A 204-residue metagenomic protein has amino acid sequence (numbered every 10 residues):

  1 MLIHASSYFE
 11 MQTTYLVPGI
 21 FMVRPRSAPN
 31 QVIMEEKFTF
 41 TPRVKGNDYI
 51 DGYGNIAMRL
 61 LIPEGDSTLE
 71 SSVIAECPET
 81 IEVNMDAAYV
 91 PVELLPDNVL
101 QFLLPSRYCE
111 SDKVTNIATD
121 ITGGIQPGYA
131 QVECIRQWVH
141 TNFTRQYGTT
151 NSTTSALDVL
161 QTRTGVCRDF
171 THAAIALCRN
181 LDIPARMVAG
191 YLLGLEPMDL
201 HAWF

Functional and structural regions predicted by a protein language model:
M1-I81: Intrinsically disordered, low-complexity N-terminal segments that are enriched in acidic
A5, F40, I62, R145-Y147 (+2 more regions): Generic structural "secondary-structure junction" signal
T13, A75-E79, M85, D97-G165 (+1 more regions): Secondary-structure boundary elements
V44-K45, V90, T154-S155: Residue-level signal for pocket-adjacent positions within structured domains
N84-V90: "Short basic amphipathic alpha-helical interaction patches in structured regions
Q137, D169-F204: Hydrophobic/aromatic-rich core segments of domains that either
